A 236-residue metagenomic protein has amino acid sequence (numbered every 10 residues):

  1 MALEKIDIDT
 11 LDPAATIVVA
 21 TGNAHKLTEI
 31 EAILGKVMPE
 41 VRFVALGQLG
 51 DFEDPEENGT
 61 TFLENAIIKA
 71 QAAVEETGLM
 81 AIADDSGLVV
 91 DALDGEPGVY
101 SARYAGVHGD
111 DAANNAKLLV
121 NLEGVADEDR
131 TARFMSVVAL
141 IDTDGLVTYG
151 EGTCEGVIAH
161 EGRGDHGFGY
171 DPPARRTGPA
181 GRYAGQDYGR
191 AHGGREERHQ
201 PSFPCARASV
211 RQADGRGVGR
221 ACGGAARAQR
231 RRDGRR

Functional and structural regions predicted by a protein language model:
A2-V18, A24-G234: Anionic-ligand binding patches
